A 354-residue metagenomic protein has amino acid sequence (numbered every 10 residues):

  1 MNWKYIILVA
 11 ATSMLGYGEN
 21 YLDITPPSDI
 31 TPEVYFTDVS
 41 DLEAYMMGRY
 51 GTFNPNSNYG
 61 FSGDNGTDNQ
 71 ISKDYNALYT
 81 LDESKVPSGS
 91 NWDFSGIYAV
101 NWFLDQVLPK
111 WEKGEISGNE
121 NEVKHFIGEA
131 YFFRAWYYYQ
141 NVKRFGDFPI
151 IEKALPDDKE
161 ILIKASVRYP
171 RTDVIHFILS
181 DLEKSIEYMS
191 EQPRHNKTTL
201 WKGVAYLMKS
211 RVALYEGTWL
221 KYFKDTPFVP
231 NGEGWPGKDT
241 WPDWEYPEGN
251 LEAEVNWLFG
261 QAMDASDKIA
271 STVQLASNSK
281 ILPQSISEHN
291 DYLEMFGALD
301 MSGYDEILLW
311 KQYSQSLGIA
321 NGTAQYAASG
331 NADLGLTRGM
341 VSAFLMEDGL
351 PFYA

Functional and structural regions predicted by a protein language model:
M1-P27: Bacterial Sec-dependent N-terminal signal peptides
A10-A11, N141, K209, E216-T218 (+1 more regions): Enrichment for repetitive, rod-forming helical segments
G18-D74, F148, E152, K202-G203 (+1 more regions): An aromatic- and glycine-enriched ligand-binding surface/loop that stacks and positions planar moieties
T31, T37, D41-M47, G51-N54 (+2 more regions): Conserved, well-structured interaction surfaces
Y131, Y206-V212: TPR/Sel1-like alpha-solenoid repeat signature
K153-K159: Short, conserved phosphate-binding/catalytic loop or strand-edge motifs used in phosphoryl-/nucleotidyl-transfer
